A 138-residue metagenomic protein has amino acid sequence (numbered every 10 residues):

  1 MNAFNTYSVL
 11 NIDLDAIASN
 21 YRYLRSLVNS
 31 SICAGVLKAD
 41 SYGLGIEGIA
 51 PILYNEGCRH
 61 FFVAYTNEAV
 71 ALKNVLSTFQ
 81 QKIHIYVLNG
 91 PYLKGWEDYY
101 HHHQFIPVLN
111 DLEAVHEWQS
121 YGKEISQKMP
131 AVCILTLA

Functional and structural regions predicted by a protein language model:
M1: Short, basic/glycine-rich phosphate-binding loops at helix/coil junctions that contact nucleotide phosphates
F4, V9-I12, N29-A138: Active-site-proximal beta-alpha core segment in soluble small-molecule metabolic enzymes
A16-C33: Nucleotide phosphate-binding/pyrophosphate-handling subdomain across enzymes that bind or process nucleotide phosphates
